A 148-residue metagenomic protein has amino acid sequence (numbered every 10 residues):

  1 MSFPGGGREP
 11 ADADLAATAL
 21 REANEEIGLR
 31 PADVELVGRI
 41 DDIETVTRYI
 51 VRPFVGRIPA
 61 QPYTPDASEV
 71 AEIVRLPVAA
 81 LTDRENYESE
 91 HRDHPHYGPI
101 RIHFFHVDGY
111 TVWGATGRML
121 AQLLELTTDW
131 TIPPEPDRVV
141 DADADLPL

Functional and structural regions predicted by a protein language model:
M1-E9: Short, His- and charge-rich active-site/binding loops that engage polyanionic ligands
F3, L76, A115: A conserved hydrophobic position in a structured secondary element of the catalytic/binding core that shapes
R8-V112, Q122, L126-L148: Unchanged
